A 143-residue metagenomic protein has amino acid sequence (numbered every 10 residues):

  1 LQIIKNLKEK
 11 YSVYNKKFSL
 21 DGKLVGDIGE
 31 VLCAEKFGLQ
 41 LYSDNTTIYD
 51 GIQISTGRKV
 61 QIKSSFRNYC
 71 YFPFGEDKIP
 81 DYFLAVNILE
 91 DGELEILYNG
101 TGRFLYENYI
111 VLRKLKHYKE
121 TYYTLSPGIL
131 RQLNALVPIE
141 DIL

Functional and structural regions predicted by a protein language model:
L1-L143: Nucleic-acid endonuclease domains
